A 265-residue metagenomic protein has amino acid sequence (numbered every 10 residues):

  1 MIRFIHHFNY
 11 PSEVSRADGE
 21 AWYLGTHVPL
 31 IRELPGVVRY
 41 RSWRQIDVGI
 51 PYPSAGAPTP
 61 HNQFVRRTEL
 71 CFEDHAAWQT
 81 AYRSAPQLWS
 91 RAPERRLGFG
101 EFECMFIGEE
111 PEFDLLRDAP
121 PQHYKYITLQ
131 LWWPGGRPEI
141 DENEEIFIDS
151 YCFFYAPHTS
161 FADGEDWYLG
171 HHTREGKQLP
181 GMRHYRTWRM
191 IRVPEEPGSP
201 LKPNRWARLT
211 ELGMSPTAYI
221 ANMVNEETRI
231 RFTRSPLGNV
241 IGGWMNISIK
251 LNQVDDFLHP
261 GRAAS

Functional and structural regions predicted by a protein language model:
M1-S265: Macromolecular interaction modules
